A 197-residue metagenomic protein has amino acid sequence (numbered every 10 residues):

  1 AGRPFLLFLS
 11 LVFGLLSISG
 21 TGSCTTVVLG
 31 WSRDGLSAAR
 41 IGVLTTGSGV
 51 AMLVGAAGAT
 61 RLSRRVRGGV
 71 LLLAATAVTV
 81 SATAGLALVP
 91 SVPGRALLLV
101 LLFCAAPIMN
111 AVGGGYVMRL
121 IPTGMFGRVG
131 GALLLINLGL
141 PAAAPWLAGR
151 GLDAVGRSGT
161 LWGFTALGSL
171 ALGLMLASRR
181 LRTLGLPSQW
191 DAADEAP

Functional and structural regions predicted by a protein language model:
G2-T21, V100: Pair of pore-lining "gating" transmembrane helices in MFS-fold secondary transporters
L9, V27, W31-P197: C-terminal transmembrane bundle of multi-pass solute transporters/carriers
